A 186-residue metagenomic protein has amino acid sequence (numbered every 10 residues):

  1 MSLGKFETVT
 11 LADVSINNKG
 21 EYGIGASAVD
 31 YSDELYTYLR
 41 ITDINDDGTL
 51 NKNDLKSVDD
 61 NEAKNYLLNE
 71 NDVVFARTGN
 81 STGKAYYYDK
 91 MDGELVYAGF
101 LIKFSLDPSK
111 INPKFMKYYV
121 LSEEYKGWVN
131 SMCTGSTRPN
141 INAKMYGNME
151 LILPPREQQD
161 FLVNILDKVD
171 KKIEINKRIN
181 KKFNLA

Functional and structural regions predicted by a protein language model:
M1-Y22, N148-A186: Non-catalytic DNA-recognition/assembly elements of restriction-modification systems
G4, L95-I102, I111-K114, T134-V163: A short glycine-rich beta-alpha junction/loop motif
G4-E7, T37, G48, E94-L95 (+2 more regions): Residues that recognize and position ribonucleotide moieties
T8-A28, T37, T42-V73, Y88: Sequence-specific dsDNA recognition surfaces
I24-S32, S131-C133: Short coil/turn segments at secondary-structure boundaries
R40-I41, D59-E123: A short beta-sheet element
V120-E124, M132-S136: Conserved, charge-rich beta-strand/loop surface module that forms ligand/interface-binding patches within domains
